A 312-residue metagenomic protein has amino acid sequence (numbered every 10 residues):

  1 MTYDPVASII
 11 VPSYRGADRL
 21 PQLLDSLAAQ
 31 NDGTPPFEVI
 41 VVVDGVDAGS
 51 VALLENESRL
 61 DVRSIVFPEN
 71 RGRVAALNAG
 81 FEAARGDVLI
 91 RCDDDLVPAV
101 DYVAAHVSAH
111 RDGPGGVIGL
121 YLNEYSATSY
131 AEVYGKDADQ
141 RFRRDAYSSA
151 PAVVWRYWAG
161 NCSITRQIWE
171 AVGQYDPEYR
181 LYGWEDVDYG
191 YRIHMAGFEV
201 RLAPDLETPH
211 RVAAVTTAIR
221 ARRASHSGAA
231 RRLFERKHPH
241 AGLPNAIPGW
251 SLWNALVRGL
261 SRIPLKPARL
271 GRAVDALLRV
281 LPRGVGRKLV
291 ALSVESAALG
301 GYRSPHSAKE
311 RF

Functional and structural regions predicted by a protein language model:
D25-P36: Short, acidic, metal-binding catalytic loop of nucleotide-sugar glycosyltransferases
S26, V43-A52, E69, D93-V97: A conserved acidic beta->alpha catalytic loop
F67-A84: Glycine-rich, basic loop-to-helix element that forms the pyrophosphate-binding segment of sugar-nucleotide handling
L89: Short aromatic/hydrophobic "clamp" motif used to bind/position activated sugar donors
D101-V133: Conserved donor NDP-sugar-binding/catalytic core segment of glycosyltransferases
K136-V154: Short, flexible, basic/aromatic active-site loop/helix in glycosyltransferases
N161-I164, I168-G173, Y179-L206: A short, conserved alpha-helix in the catalytic core of glycosyltransferases
S225-H226, L243-F312: Non-catalytic, C-terminal membrane-associated alpha-helical segments of glycosyltransferases
